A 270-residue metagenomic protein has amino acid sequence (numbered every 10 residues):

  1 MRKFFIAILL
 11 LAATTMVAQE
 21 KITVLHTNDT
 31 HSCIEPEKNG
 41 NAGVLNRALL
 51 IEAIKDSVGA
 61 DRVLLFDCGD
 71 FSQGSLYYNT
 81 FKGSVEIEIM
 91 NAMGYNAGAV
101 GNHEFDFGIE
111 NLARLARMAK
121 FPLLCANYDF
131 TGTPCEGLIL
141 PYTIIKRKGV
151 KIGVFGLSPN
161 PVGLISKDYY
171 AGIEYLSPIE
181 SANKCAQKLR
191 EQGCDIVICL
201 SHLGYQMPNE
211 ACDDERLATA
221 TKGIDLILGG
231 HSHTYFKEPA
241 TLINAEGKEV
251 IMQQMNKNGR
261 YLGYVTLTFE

Functional and structural regions predicted by a protein language model:
M1-K21: Bacterial Sec-dependent N-terminal signal peptides
A18-E270: Acidic, metal/ion-coordinating pockets
